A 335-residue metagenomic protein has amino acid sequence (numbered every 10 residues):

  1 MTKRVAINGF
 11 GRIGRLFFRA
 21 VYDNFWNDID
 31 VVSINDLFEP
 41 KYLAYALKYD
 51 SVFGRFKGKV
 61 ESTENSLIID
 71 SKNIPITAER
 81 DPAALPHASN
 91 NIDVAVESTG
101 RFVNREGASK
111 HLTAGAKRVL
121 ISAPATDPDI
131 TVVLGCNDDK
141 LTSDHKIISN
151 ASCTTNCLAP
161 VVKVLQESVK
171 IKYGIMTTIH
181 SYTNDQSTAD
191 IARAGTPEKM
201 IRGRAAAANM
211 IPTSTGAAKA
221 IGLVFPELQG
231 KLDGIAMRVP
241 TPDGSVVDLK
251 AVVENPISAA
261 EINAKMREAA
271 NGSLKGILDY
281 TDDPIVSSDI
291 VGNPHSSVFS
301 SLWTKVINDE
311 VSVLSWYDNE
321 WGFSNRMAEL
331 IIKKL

Functional and structural regions predicted by a protein language model:
M1-G203, M327-K333: N-terminal Rossmann-like NAD(P) cofactor-binding subdomain of oxidoreductases, focused on the glycine-rich
K3, H145, A206, S245-V247 (+1 more regions): Short amphipathic alpha-helical segments
L37-E39, A125-T126, S152-T154, T178-Q186 (+4 more regions): Glycine-rich beta-alpha junction loops
K140-T142, R202, V239-S245, K305-N308: Short, flexible turn/loop "capping" segments at secondary-structure junctions
I148-S149, A205-P212, D233-V239: A short glycine-threonine-serine/GTX helix/turn-capping micro-motif
V169-I171, A205, G216, G230-L232 (+1 more regions): Short gly/pro-enriched beta-turn/loop segments at secondary-structure junctions
L223-A236: A structural supersecondary motif
G234, V246-L335: C-terminal active-site/capping subdomain that shapes the small-molecule cofactor and substrate pocket of enzyme
